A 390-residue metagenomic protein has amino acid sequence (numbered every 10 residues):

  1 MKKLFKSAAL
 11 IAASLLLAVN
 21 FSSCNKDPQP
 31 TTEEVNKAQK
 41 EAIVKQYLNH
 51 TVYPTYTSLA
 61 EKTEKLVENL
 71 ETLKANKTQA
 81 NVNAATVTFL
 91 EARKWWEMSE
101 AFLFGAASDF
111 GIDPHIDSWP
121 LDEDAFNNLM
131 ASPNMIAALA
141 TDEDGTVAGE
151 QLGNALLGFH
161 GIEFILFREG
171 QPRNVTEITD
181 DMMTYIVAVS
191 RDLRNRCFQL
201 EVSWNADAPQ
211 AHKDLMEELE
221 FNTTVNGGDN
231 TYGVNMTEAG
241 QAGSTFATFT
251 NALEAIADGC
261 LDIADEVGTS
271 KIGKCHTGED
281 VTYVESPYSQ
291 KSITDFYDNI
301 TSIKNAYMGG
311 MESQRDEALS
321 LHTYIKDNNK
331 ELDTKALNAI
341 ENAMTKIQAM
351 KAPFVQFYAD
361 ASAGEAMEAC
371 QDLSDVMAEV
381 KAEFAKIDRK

Functional and structural regions predicted by a protein language model:
M1-A8, S14-Q46: Bacterial Sec-dependent N-terminal signal peptides
L10-I11, I340: Hydrophobic alpha-helical segments
T31-K390: Mature extracytoplasmic or organellar-lumen-exposed domains after removal of signal/transit peptides
